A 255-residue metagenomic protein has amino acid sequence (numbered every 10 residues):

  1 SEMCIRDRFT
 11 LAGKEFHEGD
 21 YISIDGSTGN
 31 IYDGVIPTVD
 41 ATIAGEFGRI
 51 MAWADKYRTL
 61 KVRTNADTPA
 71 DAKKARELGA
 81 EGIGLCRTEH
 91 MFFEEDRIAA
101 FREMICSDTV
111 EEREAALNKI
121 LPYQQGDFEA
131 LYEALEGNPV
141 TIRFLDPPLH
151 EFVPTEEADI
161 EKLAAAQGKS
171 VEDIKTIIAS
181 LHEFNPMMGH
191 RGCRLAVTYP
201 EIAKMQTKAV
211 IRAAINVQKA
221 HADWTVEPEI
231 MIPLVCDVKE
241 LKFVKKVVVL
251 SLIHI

Functional and structural regions predicted by a protein language model:
M3-I5, I255: Short, small-residue-biased leader/transition segments that mark boundaries at the very start of proteins
D7-I31, A116: A structural-propensity feature for long, helix-poor, extended segments
I22, H254-I255: Adenylate-forming
S27, G34-I36, L145, P154: Surface loops and adjacent helix of pleckstrin homology
Y32-R49: Short, compositionally biased
I43-E46, W53-L252: Conserved alpha/beta-domain cores
